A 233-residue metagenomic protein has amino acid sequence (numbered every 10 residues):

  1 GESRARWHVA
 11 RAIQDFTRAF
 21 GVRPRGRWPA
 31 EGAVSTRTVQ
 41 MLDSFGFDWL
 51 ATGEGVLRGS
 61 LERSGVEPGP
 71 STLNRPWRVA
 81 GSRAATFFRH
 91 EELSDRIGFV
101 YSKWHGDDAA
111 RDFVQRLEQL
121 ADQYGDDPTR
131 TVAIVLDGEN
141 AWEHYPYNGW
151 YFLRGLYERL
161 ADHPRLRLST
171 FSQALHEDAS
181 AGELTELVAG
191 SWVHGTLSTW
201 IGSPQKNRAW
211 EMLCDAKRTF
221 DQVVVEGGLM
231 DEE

Functional and structural regions predicted by a protein language model:
E2-A10, D43-A85: Acidic, His- and aromatic-enriched active-site or binding-groove loops in soluble protein domains that engage sugars
S3-W7, P29, A33, W104 (+1 more regions): Alpha-helix capping and helix-loop boundary segments enriched in small/acidic/polar residues
R4-P29, L117-V135: CE4/NodB-like, metal-dependent polysaccharide N-deacetylase domain that modifies extracellular/periplasmic N-acetylated
G26-S35, S172-L175: Short, solvent-exposed turn/loop segments enriched in Gly/Ser/Thr/Pro and often Arg
T36-A51, W150-H163: Short, surface-exposed basic-aromatic patches at helix termini and helix-loop junctions that form
R37-F47, G65, D178-L184: Substrate-binding cleft/loops of secretory-pathway carbohydrate-active enzymes
V66-R96, S102-E233: Active-site and substrate-binding clefts of carbohydrate-active enzymes
